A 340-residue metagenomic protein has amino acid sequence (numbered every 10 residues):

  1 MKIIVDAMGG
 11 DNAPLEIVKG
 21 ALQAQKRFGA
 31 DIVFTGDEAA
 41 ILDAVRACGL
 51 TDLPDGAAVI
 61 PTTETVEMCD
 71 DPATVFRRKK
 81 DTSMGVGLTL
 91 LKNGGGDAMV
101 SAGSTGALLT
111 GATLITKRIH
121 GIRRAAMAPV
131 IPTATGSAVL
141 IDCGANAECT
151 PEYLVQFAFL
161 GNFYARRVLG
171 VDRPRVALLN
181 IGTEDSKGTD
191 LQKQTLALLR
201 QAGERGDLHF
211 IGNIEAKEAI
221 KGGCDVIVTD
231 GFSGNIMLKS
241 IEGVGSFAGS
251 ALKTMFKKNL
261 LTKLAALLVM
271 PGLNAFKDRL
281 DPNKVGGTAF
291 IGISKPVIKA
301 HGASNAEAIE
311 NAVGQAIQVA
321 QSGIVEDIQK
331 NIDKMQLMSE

Functional and structural regions predicted by a protein language model:
M1-D43: N-terminal phosphate-binding or glycine-rich loops at protein starts, especially the Walker A/P-loop of NTPases
I3-L15, A145-V155, K299-S304: Short, glycine-rich nucleotide/cofactor-binding loops
D6, T35-G36, A58-I60, S101-G103 (+6 more regions): Short beta-strand segments
L15-E16, F28-V33, A39, A147-A216 (+1 more regions): Glycine-rich phosphate/diphosphate-binding loop of Rossmann-like nucleotide-binding domains
L50-G96: Phosphate/nucleotide-donor binding subsite
D97, G103-Y153, F157: Glycine/threonine-rich beta-strand-loop-alpha-helix active-site module that forms ligand/phosphate-binding
T113-A126, P132-L140, G223-I227, G231-E340: Glycine-rich phosphate/nucleotide-binding loop
